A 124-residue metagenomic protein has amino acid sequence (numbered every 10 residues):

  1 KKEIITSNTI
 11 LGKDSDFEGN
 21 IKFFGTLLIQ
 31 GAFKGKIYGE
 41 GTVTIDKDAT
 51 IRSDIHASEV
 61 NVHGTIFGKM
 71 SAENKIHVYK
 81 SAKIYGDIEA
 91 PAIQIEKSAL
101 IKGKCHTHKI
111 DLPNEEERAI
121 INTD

Functional and structural regions predicted by a protein language model:
K1-N20, T26-L28, T50, N61 (+1 more regions): Intrinsically disordered, low-complexity terminal regions
F24, E40, E73: Residue-level signal for short amphipathic helical patches enriched in basic/charged and nearby hydrophobic residues
L28, A32-E40, T44-D54: Alpha-helical adaptor scaffolds
G35, S58, G68, P91: Glycine-centered loop/turn positions within well-structured domains that cap or flank conserved ligand/cofactor-binding
G64: Short loop/edge segments at beta-strand edges and connector loops that shape dinucleotide/nucleotide cofactor-binding
